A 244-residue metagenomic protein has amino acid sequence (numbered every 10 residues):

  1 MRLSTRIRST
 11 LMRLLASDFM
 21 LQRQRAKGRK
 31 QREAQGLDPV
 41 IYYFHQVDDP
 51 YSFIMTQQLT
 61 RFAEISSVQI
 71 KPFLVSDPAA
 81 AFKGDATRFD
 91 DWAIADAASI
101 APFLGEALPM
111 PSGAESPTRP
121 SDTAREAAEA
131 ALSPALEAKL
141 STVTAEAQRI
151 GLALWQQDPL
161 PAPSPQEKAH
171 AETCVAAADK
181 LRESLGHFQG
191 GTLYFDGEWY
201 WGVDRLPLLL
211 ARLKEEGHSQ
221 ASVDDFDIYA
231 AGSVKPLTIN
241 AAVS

Functional and structural regions predicted by a protein language model:
M1-Q35: Alpha-helical membrane-targeting segments
S9-R13, S17-L21, M55-R61, E137-S244: C-terminal cap of thioredoxin/glutaredoxin-like
R29-R32, S67-K71, A178-R182: Short hydrophobic/aromatic-rich motifs at helix boundaries and adjacent loops
R32-P39, E64: Active-site and ligand/interface coordination hotspots across diverse enzymes and nucleic-acid-associated assemblies
G36-Y51: Short active-site neighborhood of thiol/selenol oxidoreductases, capturing the structured segment around
D38-V40, S67, G190: A general structural motif
H45-D49, T87, F195, W199: Short, charged/polar micro-motifs that form catalytic or ligand-binding hotspots
V47, F53-L154, Q220-V243: Structural alpha/beta surface segment adjacent to cysteine/selenocysteine redox centers across thiol/disulfide enzymes
